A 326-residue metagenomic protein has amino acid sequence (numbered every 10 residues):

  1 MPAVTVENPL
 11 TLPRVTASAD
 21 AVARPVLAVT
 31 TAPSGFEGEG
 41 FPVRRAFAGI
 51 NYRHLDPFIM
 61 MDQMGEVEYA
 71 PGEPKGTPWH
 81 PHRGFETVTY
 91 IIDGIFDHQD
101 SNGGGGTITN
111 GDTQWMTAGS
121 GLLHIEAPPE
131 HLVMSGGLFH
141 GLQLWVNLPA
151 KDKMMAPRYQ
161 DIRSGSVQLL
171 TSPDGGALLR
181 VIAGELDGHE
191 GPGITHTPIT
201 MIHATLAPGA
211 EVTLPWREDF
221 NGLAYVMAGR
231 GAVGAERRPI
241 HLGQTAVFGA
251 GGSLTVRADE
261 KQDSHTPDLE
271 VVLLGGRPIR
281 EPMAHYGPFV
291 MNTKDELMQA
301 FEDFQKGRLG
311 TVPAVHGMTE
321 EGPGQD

Functional and structural regions predicted by a protein language model:
M1-D326: Jelly-roll (double-stranded beta-helix
